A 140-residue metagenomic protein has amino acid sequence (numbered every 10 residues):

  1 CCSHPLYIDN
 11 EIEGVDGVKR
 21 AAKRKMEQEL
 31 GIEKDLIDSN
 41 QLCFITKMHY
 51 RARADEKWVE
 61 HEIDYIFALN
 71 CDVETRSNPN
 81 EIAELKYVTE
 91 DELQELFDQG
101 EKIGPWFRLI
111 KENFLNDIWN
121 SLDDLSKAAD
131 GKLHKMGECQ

Functional and structural regions predicted by a protein language model:
C1-I32: Conserved Nudix-box catalytic region and its N-terminal flanking loop in Nudix hydrolases and closely related
C1-P5, D9, F44-Q140: Nudix hydrolase/Nudix homology domain
E13, E29-L36, R51-K57: Short helix-to-loop capping/linker segments positioned immediately adjacent to catalytic or ligand/cofactor-binding
E33-T46: A short coil-to-beta-strand element that immediately follows conserved catalytic motifs
